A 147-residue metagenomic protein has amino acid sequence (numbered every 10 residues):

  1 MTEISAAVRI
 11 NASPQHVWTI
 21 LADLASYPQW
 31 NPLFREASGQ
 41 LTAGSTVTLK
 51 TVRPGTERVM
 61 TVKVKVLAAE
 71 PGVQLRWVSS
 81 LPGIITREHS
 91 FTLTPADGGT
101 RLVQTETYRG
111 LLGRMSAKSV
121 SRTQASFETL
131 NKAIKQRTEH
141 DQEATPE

Functional and structural regions predicted by a protein language model:
M1-S38, T42: Hydrophobic ligand-binding cavity/cleft-lining segments
T2, T51, V78, M115-S119: Residue-level detector of alpha-helix boundaries and kinks
S13, S26, I85, L111 (+2 more regions): Short phosphate-engaging motifs
Q15-T19, A68, P95-G98, A125 (+2 more regions): Replace "anionic and nucleotidyl ligands
D23, V62, H89, T123-S126 (+1 more regions): Amphipathic alpha-helical interface surfaces
S38, S45, V52-R101, T107-L112 (+1 more regions): Hydrophobic-ligand binding "helix-grip"
R101, T107-E147: A conserved amphipathic terminal alpha-helix motif
